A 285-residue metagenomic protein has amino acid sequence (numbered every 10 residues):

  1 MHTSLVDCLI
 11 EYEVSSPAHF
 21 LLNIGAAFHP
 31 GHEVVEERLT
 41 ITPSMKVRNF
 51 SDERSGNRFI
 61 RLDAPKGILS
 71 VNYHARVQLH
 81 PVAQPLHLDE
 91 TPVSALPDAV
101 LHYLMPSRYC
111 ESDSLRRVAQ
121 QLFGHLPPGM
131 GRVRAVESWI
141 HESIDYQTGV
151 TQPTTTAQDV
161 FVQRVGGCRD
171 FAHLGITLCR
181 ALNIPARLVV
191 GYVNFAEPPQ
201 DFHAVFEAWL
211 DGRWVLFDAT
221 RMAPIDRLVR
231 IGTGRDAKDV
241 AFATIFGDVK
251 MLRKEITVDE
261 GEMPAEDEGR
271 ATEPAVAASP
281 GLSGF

Functional and structural regions predicted by a protein language model:
M1-L86, E90: Intrinsically disordered, low-complexity N-terminal segments that are enriched in acidic
C8-A18, Y146-T154, D201, P280-F285: Short N-terminal helix-initiation segments at or just after the protein's N-terminus
N23, F28, H32-V35, R221-V240 (+3 more regions): Glycine-rich, small/acidic residue-mixed loop/short-helix segments
M45, R54-N57, T155-T156, G212 (+1 more regions): Residue-level signal for pocket-adjacent positions within structured domains
V47, Y146, F161, F217 (+1 more regions): Short clusters of hydrophobic/aromatic residues that line enzyme substrate/ligand-binding pockets
V71, R76-P81, D98-G166, L174-I176 (+3 more regions): Secondary-structure boundary elements
S138, D170-E255: Hydrophobic/aromatic-rich core segments of domains that either
